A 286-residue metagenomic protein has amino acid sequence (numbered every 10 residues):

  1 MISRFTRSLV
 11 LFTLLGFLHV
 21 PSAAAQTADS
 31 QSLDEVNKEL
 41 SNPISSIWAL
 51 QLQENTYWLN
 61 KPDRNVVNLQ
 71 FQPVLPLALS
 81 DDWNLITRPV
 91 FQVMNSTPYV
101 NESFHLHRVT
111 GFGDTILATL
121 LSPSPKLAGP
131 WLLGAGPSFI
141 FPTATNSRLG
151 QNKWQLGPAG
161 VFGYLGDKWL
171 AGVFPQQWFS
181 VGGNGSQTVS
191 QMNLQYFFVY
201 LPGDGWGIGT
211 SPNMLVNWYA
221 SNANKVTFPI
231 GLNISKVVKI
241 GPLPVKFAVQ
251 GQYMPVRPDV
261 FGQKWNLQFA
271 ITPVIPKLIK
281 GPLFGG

Functional and structural regions predicted by a protein language model:
M1-T6: N-terminal secretory signal peptides that target proteins for export/translocation
S8-H19: Bacterial N-terminal signal peptides
A25-G183, Q187-G286: Transmembrane beta-barrel domains of Gram-negative outer membranes and organellar outer membranes
